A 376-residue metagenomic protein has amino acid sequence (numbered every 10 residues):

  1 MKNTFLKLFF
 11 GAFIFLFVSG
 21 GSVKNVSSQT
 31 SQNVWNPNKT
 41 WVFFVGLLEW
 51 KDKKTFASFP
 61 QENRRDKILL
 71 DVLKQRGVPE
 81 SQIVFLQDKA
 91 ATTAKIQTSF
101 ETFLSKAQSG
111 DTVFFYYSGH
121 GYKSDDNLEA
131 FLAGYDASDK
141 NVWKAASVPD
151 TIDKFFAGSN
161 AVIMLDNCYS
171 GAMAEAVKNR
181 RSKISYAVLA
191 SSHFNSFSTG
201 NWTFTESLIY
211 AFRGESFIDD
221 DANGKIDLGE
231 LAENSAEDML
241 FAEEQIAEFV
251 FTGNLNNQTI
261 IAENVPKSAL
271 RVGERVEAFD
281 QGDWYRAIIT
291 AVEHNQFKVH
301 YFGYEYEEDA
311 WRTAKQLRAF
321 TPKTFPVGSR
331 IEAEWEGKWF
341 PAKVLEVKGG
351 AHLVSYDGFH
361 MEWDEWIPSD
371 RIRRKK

Functional and structural regions predicted by a protein language model:
K2, K7-F10, V23-R271: Cysteine endopeptidase catalytic domains of the caspase/legumain-like
L6, F15-L16, K323: N-terminal start and proteolytic maturation junction detector
F13, F17-G21: Hydrophobic core
F17, S31, L104, V276-A278 (+1 more regions): Residues embedded in well-ordered secondary-structure elements
S19-G20, E230, E274, K375: Intrinsically disordered low-complexity regions specifically enriched for long asparagine
K267-K376: Eukaryotic chromatin- and chromosome-associated nuclear factors, especially histone mark writers/erasers/readers
